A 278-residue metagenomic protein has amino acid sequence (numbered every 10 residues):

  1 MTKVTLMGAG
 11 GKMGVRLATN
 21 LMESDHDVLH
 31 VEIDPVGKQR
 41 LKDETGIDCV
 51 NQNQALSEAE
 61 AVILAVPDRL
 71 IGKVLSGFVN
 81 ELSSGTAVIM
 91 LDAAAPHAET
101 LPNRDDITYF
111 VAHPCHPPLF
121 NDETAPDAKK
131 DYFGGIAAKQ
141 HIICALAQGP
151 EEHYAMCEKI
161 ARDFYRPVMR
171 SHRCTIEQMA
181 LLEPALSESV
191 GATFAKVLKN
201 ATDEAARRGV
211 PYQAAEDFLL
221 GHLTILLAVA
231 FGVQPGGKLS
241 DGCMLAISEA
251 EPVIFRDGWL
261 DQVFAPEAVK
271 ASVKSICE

Functional and structural regions predicted by a protein language model:
M1-T45: NAD(P)+-binding Rossmann beta1-loop-alpha1 motif at the extreme N-terminus of oxidoreductases
D48-N53, R173: Short acidic-hydrophobic, aromatic-tinged amphipathic segments that line or gate anion-handling sites
Q52, L56-L101: Rossmann-fold NAD(P) dinucleotide-binding segment
L91-L182: Rossmann-fold dinucleotide-binding core
C174-L223, C243-I247: An accessory alpha-helical subdomain
A206, V210-E278: NAD(P)-dependent Rossmann-like dehydrogenase/reductase catalytic/cofactor-binding core
